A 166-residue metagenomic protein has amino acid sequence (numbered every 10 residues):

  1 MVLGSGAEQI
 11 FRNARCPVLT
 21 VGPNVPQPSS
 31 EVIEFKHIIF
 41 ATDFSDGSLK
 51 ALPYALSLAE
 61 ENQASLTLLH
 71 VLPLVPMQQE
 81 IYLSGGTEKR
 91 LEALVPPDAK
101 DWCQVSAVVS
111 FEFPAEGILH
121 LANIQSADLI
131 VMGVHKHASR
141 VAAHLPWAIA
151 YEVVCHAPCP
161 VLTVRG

Functional and structural regions predicted by a protein language model:
M1, S30-E31, A51-L52, Q78-Y82 (+2 more regions): Short, well-ordered secondary-structure micro-motifs
M1-Q27, H120-G166: Gly/Ser-rich helix-loop-strand patches that form or flank binding pockets for ribonucleotide-derived cofactors
G6, A51, T87-L91, I149: Hydrophobic alpha-helical membrane-association signature
I33-G85, V95-A99, Q104-V108, H156 (+1 more regions): Small/aliphatic-rich secondary-structure junction motif
H37, L83-T87, Q125, A148-A150: Short, hinge-like loop/turn segments at secondary-structure boundaries
Y54, R90-A93, G117: Alpha-helical elements of Rossmann-like donor-binding domains used by nucleotide-donor carbohydrate transfer enzymes
V109-G117: Charged docking surfaces used in two-component/phosphorelay signaling
